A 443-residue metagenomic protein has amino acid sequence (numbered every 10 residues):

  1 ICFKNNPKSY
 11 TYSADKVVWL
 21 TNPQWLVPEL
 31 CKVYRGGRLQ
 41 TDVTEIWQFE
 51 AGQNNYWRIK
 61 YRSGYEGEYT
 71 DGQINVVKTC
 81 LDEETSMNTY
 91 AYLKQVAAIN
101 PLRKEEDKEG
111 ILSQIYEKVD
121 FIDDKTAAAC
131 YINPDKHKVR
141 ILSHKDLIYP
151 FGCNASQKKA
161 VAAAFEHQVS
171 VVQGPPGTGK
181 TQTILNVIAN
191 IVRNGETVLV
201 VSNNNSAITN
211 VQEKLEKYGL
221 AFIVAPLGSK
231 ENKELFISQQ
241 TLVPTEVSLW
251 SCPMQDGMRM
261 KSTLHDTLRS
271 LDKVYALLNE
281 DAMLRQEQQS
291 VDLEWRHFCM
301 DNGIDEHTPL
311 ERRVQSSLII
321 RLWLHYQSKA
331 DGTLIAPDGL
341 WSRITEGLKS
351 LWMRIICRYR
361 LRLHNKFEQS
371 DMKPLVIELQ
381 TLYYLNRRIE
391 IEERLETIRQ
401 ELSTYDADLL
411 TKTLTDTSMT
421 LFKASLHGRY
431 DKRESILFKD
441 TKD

Functional and structural regions predicted by a protein language model:
I1-T70, R312-P374: Extended hydrophobic/aromatic-rich secondary-structure runs
P7, A14-K16, N22-A163, F236-M254 (+2 more regions): Pre-P-loop entry segment of helicase/translocase ATPase cores
V17, I148-Y149, T178, V201: Short, contiguous acidic/charged loop-to-helix segments that flank catalytic cores in large enzymes
I111-K145, T209-K442: Conserved P-loop NTPase motor core of helicases/translocases
Q157, V172-T181: Glycine-rich phosphate-binding P-loop
K158-F165, L185-N190: Contiguous, well-ordered alpha-helical segments that form the cores/surfaces of helical PPI scaffolds
E166-V172, E196: Pre-Walker A (Motif I) flank of P-loop NTPase domains
T178, T183-L215, V224-G228: Conserved RecA-like ASCE P-loop NTPase motor core of nucleic-acid helicases/translocases
